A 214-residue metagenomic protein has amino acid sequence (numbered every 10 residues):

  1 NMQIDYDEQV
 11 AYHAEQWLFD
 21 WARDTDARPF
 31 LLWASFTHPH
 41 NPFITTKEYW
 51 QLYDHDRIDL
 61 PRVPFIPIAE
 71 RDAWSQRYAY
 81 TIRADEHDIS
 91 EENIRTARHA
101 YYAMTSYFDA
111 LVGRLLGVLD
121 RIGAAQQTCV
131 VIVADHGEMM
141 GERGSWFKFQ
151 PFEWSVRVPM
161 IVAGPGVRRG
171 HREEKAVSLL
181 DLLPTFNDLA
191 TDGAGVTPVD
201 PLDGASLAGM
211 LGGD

Functional and structural regions predicted by a protein language model:
N1-Y12, Q16-R28, W33-A176, L189-P201: Active-site-proximal cap/lid insertion segments
L179, L183: Zinc-coordinating Cys/His ligand positions in small cysteine/histidine-rich zinc-finger domains
G204-D214: Short, intrinsically disordered, charge-balanced linker/junction segments flanking boundaries in proteins
